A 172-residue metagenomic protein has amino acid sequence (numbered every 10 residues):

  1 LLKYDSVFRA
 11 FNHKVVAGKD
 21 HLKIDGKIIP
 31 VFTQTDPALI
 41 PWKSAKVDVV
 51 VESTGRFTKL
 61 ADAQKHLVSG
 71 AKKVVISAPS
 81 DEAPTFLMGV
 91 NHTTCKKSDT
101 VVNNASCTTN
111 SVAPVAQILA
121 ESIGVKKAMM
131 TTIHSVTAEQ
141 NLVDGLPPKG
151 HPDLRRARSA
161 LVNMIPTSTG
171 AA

Functional and structural regions predicted by a protein language model:
L1-L142, L146-A157: N-terminal Rossmann-like NAD(P) cofactor-binding subdomain of oxidoreductases, focused on the glycine-rich
P148-L161, I165, T169-A172: Long, contiguous binding/interaction regions
